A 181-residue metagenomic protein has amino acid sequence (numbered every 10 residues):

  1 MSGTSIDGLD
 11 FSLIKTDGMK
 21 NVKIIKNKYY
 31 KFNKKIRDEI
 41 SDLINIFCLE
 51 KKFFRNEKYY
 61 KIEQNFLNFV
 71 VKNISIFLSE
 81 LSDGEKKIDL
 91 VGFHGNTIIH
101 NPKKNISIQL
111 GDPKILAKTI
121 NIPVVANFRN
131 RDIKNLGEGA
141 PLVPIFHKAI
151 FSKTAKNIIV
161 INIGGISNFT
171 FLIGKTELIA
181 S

Functional and structural regions predicted by a protein language model:
M1-S181: Short acidic/glycine-rich loops and adjacent helix/strand connectors that line catalytic pockets where negatively
